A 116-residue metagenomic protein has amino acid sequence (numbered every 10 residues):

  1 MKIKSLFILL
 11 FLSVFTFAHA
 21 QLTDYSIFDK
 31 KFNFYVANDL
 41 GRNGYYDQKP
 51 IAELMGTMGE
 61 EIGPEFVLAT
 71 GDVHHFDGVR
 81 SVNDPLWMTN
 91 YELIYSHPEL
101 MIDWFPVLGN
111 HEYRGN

Functional and structural regions predicted by a protein language model:
M1-K2: N-terminal secretory signal peptides that target proteins for export/translocation
S5-V14: Sec-dependent N-terminal signal peptides
A18-A20: Boundary at the C-terminal end of the N-terminal hydrophobic targeting segment
T23: Membrane/wall-proximal cationic-aromatic binding patches
I27-I51, G56-N116: Active-site neighborhood of divalent metal-dependent phosphoester/pyrophosphate hydrolases
